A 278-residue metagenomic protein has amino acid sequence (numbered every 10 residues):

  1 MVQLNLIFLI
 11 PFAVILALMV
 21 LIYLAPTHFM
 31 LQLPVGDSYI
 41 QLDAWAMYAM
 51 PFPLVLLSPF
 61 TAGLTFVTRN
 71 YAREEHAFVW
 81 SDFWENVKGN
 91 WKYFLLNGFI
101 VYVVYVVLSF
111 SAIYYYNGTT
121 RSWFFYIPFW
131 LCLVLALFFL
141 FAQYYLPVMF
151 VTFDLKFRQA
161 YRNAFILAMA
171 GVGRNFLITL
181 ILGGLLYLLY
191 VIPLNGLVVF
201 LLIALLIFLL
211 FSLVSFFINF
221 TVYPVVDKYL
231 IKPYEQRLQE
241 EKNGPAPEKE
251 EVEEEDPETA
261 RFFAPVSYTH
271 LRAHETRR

Functional and structural regions predicted by a protein language model:
M1-I10, W84-V104, F141-L188: Interfacial aromatic "cap" segments that immediately flank transmembrane helices in multipass membrane proteins
Q3-Y23, A46-L57, N97-N117, P128-A136 (+2 more regions): Hydrophobic alpha-helical transmembrane segments in multi-pass membrane proteins
A25-L42: Perimembrane loop-to-helix junctions flanking transmembrane segments
Q41-R73, Y116-L155, V199-P233: Selective recognition of hydrophobic, aromatic-rich stretches within alpha-helical transmembrane segments of polytopic
F66-F94: Transmembrane-helix boundary and interhelical linker motifs in polytopic inner-membrane proteins
Y229-E250: Short, highly charged, low-complexity non-transmembrane loops/tails of multi-pass membrane proteins
E248-D256, F262, R278: Intrinsically disordered, low-complexity cytosolic loops and termini enriched in serine/threonine/proline
T269-T276: Conserved small/polar residues in nucleotide/adenosyl-binding loops
